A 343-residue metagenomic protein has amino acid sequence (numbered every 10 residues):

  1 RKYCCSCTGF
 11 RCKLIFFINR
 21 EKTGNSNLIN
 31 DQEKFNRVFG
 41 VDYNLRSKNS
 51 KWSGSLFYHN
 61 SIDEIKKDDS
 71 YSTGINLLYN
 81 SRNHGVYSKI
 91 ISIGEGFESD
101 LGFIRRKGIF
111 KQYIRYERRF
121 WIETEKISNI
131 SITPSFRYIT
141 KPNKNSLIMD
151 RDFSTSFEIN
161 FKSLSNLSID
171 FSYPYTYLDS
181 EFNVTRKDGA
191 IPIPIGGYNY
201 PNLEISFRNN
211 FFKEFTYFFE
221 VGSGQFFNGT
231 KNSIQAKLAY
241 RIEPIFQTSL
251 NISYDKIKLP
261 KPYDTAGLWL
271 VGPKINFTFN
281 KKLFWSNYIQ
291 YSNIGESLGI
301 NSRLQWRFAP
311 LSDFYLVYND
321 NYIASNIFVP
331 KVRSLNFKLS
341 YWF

Functional and structural regions predicted by a protein language model:
R1-L45: Aromatic-lined, polymer-binding surfaces characteristic of secreted/periplasmic polysaccharide-degrading enzymes
K34-N36, K48-F343: Exposed, low-structure sequence patches enriched in small/polar residues
